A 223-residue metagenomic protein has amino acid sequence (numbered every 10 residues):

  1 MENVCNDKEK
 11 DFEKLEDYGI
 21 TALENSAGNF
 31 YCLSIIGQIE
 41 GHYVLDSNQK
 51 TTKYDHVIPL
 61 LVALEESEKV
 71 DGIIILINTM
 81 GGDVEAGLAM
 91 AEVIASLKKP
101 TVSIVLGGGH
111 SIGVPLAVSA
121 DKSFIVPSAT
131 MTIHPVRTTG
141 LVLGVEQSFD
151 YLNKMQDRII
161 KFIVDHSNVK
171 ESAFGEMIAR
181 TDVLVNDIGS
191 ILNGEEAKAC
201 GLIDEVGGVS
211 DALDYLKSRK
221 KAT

Functional and structural regions predicted by a protein language model:
M1-V114, V118-T223: N-terminal organellar transit peptides
